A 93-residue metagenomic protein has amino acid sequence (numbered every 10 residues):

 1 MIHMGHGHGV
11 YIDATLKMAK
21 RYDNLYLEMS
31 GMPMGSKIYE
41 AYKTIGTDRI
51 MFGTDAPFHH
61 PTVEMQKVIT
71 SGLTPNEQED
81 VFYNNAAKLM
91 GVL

Functional and structural regions predicted by a protein language model:
M1-M51: Catalytic pocket-lining loop regions of alpha/beta-barrel enzymes, especially the amidohydrolase/enolase/GH5 lineages
H6-V10, F58, L89: Short, small-residue-enriched loops and turns at beta-alpha junctions that line or gate enzyme active sites
T47-R49, T62-L93: Mid-to-C-terminal alpha-helical segments outside catalytic/metal-binding sites
D55: Active-site glycine-centered loops adjacent to acidic/histidine catalytic or metal-binding residues that shape
